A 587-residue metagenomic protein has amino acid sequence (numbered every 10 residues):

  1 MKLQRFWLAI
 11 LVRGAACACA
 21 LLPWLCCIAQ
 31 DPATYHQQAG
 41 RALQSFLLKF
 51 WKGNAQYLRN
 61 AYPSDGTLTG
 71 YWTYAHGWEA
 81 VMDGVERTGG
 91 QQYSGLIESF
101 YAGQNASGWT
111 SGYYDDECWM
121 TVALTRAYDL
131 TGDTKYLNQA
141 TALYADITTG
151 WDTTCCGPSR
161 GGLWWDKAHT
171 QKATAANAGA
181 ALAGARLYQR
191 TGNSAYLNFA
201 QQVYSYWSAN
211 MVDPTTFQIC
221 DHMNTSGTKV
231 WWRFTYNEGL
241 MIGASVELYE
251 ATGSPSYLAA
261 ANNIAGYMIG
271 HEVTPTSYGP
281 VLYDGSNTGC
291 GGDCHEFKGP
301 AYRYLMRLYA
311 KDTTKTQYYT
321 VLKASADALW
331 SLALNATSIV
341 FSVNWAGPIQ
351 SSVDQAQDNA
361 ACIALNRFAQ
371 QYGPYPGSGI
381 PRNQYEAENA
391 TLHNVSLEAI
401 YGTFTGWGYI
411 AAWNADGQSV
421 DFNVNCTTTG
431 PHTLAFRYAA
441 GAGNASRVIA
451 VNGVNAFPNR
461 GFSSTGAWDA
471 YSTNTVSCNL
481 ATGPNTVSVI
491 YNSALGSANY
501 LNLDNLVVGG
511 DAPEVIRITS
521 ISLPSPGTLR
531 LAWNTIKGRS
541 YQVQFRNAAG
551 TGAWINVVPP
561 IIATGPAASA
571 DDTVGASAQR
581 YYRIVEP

Functional and structural regions predicted by a protein language model:
R13-W24: Bacterial N-terminal signal peptides
I28-D31, A369-Y385, V507-S525: Low-complexity, Pro/Thr/Ser/Gly/Ala-rich linker/spacer regions in secreted, extracellular modular proteins
D31-A80, G84-D115, W119, A127-Y128 (+3 more regions): CBM-like carbohydrate-recognition segments
S94-R190, L197-Q201: Extended ligand-binding groove/face enriched in aromatic
A180, G184-Y188, A195-L248: Active-site cradle of extracellular carbohydrate-active enzymes
G377-A512: Extracytoplasmic
A512-P587: Short, composition-biased motifs enriched in small/polar/acidic residues
